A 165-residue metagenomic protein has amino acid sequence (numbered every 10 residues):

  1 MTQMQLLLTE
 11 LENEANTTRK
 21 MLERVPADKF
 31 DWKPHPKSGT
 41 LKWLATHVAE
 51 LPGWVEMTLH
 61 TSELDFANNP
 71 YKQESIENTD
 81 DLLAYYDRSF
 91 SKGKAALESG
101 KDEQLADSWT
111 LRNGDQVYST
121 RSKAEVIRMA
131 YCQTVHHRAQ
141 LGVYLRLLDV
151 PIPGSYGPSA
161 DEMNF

Functional and structural regions predicted by a protein language model:
M1-T9: Short, charged, low-complexity loops and linkers
T2, G39, E74-E77, G100 (+1 more regions): Short coil/turn linker and secondary-structure boundary residues
L8-L22, A27-K72, R112-F165: Short, contiguous alpha-helical
M57, S62-K101: Helix-adjacent hinge/juxtasegments
A95, S99-E103, V143, L147-V150: Alpha-helix capping at helix-to-loop junctions
S99-G114: Acidic catalytic patch
